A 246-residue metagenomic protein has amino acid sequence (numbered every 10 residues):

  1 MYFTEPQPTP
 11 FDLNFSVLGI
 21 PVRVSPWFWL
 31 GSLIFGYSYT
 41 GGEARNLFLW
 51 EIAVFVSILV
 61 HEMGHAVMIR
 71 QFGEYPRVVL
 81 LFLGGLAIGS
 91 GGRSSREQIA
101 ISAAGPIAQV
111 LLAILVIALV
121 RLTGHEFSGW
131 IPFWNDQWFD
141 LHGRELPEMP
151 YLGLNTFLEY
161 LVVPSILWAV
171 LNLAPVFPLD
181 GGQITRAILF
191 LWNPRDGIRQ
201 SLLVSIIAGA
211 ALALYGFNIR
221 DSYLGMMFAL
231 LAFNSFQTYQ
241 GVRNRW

Functional and structural regions predicted by a protein language model:
M1-W246: Hydrophobic transmembrane alpha-helices and their immediate loop junctions in multi-pass integral membrane proteins
